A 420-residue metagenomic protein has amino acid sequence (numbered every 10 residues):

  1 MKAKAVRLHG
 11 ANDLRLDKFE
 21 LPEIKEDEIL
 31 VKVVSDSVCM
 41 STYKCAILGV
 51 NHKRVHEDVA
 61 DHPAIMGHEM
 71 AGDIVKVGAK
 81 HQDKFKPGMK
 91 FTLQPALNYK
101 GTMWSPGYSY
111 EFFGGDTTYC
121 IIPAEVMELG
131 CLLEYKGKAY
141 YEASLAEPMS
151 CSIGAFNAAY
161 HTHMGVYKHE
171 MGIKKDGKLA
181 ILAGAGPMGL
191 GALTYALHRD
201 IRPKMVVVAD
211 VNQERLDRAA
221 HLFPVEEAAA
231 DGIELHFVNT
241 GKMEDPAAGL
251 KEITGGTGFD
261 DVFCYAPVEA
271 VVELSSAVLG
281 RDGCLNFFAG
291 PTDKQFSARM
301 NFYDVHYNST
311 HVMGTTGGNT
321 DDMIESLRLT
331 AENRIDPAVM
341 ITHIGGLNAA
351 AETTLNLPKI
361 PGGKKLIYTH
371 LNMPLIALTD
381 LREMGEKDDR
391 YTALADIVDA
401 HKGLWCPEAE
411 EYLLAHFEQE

Functional and structural regions predicted by a protein language model:
P22-S37, N51-K100, F113-G114: Glycine-rich beta-strand-centered segment in the early N-terminal region that forms part of a ligand/cofactor-binding
P95-K178: NAD(P)H dinucleotide-binding glycine-rich loop of Rossmann-like/cofactor-binding domains, especially the beta1-alpha1
P148, A183-G186: Glycine-rich Rossmann-fold phosphate-binding loop(s) that bind the pyrophosphate of adenine dinucleotide cofactors
C151, P187-M188, R215: Hydrophobic/small residue at the entry helix of a nucleotide-binding pocket
H163, H221, E244-K251, A270-A277 (+1 more regions): C-terminal hydrophobic helical "lid"/dimerization subdomain of Rossmann-like NAD(P)H-dependent oxidoreductases
D176-G177, L182, L193, L197-V271: Adenosine-nucleotide cofactor-binding segment
D261-V268, A277-F296: ADP-ribose/adenylate-binding Rossmann-like module
A270-E273, A289-S309: Rossmann-fold NAD(P)-binding glycine/threonine-rich loop
